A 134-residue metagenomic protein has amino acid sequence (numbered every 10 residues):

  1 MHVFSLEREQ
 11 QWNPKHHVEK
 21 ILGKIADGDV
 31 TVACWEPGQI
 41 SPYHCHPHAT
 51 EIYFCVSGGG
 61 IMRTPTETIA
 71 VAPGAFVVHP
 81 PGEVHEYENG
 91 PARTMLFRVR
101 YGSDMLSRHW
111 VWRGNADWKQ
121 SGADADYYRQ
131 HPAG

Functional and structural regions predicted by a protein language model:
M1-T31, P42, H109-G134: A short, N-terminal "cap"/entry segment at the start of jelly-roll beta-barrel domains of the cupin/DSBH fold
K20-K24, A33, S41-P47, T64 (+1 more regions): Short histidine-centered beta-strand/loop micro-motifs that create catalytic or ligand/metal-coordination sites
C34-E36, C45-M62: Short, conserved beta-strand element in jelly-roll/cupin
P37, H48-A49, E67, E83-V84 (+1 more regions): A generic "binding-loop/recognition-motif" signal
I40-P42, I61, V77, P81-E86 (+1 more regions): Histidine-centered metal-chelating micro-motifs
T66-P81: Short acidic-glycine-tyrosine-enriched beta hairpin
P81-S107: Ligand-binding loop in jelly-roll beta-barrel domains
